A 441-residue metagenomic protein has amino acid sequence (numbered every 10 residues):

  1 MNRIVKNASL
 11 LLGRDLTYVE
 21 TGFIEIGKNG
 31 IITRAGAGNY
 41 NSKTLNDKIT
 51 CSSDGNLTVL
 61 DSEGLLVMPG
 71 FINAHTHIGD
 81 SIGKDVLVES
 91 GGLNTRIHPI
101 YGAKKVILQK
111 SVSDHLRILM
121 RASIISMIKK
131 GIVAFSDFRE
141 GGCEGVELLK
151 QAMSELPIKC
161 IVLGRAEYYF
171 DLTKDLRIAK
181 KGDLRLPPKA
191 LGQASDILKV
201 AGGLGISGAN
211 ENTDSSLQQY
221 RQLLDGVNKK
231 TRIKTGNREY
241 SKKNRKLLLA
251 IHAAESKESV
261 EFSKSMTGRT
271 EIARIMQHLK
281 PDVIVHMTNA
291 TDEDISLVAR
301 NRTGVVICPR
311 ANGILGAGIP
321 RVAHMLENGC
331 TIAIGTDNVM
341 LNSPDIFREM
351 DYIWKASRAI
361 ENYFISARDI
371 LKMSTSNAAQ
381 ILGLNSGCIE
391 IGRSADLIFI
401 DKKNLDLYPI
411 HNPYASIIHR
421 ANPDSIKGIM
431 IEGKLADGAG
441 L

Functional and structural regions predicted by a protein language model:
M1-C51, K434: N-terminal metal-binding scaffold of metallo-dependent hydrolase/deaminase domains
S42-M68: Active-site metal-binding motif and surrounding structural segment of the metallo-beta-lactamase
L65-L87: Di-metal (Zn2+ and/or Mg2+/Mn2+) metal-binding site signature of metallo-dependent hydrolases with the MBL/beta-CASP
I82-I118, P157, D175-K180, K243-K246 (+3 more regions): Active-site gating loops and adjacent loop-to-helix segments of metal-dependent hydrolytic enzymes
K84-L156, K189-K199, K234: Alpha-helical scaffold segments that flank or form the walls of functional sites
L172, P188, L198-I334, N338-M340: Active-site core of metal-dependent hydrolases
T270-D282, P320-N404, R420-A421: His/Asp/Glu-enriched, well-ordered alpha-helical/loop segment that forms or immediately abuts the divalent-metal
S394-L441: C-terminal cap of metal-dependent C-N hydrolases
